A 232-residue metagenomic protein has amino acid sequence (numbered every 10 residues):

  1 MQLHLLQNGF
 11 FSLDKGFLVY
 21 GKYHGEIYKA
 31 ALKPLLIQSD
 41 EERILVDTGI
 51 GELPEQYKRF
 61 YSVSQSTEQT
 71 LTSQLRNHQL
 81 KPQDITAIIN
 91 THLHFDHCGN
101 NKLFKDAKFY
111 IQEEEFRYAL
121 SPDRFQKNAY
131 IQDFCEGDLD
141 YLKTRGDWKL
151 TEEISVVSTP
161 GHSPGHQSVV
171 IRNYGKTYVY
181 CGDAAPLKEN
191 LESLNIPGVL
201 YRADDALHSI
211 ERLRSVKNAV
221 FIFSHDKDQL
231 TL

Functional and structural regions predicted by a protein language model:
M1-H4: Extreme N-terminal starter segment of soluble prokaryotic enzymes
F10-F11, E42, I50-L53, F95-D96 (+3 more regions): Short, solvent-exposed loop/turn segments at secondary-structure junctions
F10-S73, S168-G182: Conserved beta-strand hairpin/beta-sheet module of binuclear metal-dependent hydrolase folds, prominently
V46, T91, I111-Q112, Y180-D183 (+1 more regions): Active-site flanking residues adjacent to catalytic metal/cofactor-binding acidic residues
G51-P54, D133-F134, R145, E153-S158 (+1 more regions): Metallo-beta-lactamase
S66-L80, D84, L103, K108-S158 (+1 more regions): Metallo-beta-lactamase
I85-D96: Metallo-beta-lactamase
G99-K105, L232: Metal-dependent catalytic neighborhoods of phosphoester/phosphodiester hydrolases
